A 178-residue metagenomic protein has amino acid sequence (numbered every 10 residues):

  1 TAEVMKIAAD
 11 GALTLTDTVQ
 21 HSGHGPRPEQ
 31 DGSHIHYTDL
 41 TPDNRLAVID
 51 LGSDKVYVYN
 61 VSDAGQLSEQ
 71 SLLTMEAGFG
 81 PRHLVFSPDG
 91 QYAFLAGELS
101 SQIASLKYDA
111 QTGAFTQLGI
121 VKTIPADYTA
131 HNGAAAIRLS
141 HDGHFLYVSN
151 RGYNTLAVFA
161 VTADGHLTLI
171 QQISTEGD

Functional and structural regions predicted by a protein language model:
T1, V48-L51, S87, L95-E98 (+1 more regions): Conserved beta-strand positions in repeat-built beta-propeller and related beta-rich domains
T1-Y37: Asp-box/WD-like beta-propeller blade repeats and closely related beta-sheet repeat scaffolds
V4-T14, Y59-Q66, L106-F115, F159-L167: Short loop/turn segments immediately following beta-strands, especially the blade-tip and inter-blade linker loops
D17-Q30, L72, L118-T129, Q171-G177: Surface-exposed loop and turn segments in beta-propeller and other repeat-based domains that flank or scaffold
H34, G52, G80, G133 (+1 more regions): Beta-rich catalytic cores
D43-R45, D89-Q91, D142-H144: Short coil/turn segments that connect the beta-strands within blades of beta-propeller domains
N132-H166, I170-D178: Loop/turn-rich, solvent-exposed surfaces of beta-rich toroidal or solenoidal domains
